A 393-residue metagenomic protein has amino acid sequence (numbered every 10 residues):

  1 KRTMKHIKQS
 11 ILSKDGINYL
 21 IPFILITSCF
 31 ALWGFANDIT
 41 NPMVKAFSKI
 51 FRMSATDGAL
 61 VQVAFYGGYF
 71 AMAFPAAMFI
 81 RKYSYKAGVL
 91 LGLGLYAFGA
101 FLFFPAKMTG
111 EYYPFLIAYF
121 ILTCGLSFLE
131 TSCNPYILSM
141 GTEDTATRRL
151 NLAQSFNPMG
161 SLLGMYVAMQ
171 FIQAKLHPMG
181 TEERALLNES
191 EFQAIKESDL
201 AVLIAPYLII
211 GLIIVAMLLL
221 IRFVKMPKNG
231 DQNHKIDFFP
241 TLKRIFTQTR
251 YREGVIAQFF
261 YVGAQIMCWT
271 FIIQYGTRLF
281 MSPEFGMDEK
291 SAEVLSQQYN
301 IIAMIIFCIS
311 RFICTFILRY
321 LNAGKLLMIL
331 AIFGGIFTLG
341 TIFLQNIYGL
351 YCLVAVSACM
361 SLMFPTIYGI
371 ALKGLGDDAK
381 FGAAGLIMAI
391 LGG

Functional and structural regions predicted by a protein language model:
T3-C29, W33: Cytosolic juxtamembrane N-terminal segment immediately preceding the first transmembrane helix of multi-pass
I21-S48, C133, C268-G276: Extracytoplasmic
T40-N41, M165, M169, Q173 (+1 more regions): Extracytoplasmic gate region of multi-pass secondary transporters
L60-M78, I301-I313: Central cavity-lining transmembrane alpha-helices of secondary-active solute carriers, predominantly the Major
G94-T109, F333-Q345: C-terminal ends and interior cores of transmembrane alpha-helices in multi-pass membrane transporters/permeases
Y112-L129, Y348-M363: Hydrophobic core of transmembrane alpha-helices in multi-pass small-molecule transporters, especially MFS/SLC-type
F128-T142, S361-G376: Intracellular juxtamembrane helix-capping segments at the cytosolic ends of symmetry-related transmembrane helices
R148-L176, I387-G393: Glycine-rich segments within core transmembrane alpha-helices of 12-TM secondary carriers
